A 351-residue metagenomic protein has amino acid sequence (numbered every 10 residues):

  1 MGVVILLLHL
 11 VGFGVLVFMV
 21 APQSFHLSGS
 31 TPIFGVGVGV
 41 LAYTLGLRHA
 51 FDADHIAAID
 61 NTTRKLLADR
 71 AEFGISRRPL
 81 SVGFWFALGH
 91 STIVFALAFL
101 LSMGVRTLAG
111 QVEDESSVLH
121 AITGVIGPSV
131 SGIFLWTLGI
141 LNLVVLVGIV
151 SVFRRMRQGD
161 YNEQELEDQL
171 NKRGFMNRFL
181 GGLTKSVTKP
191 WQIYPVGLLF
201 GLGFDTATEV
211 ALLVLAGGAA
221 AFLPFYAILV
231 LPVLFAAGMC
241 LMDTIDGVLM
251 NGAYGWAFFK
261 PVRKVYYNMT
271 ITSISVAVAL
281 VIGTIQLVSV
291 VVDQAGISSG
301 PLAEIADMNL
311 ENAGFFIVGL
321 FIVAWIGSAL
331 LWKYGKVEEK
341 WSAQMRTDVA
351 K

Functional and structural regions predicted by a protein language model:
V4-V20, R78-V82, A87-D168: Membrane helix-loop-helix hairpins that form the core translocation module of multi-pass transporters
H9, D52, H90, W136 (+3 more regions): Divalent metal-coordination and catalytic microenvironments
V15-L16, S24-E113, A211-V230, G252-G255: Juxtamembrane transmembrane-helix termini in multi-pass membrane transport proteins
F51, H55, V147-M156, L241-W256: Membrane-water interface of transmembrane alpha-helices
W85-A98, L234, G238, T270-L287: Hydrophobic alpha-helical membrane-insertion segments
M103-R106, L183, V187-P190, V196-A211 (+1 more regions): Alpha-helical transmembrane segments and their membrane-interface junctions in multi-pass membrane proteins
I133-E163, R173, N177-R178, L280-Q294 (+1 more regions): Transmembrane helix exit motif
G218-Y226, M242, V248-K351: C-terminal regulatory/interaction regions
